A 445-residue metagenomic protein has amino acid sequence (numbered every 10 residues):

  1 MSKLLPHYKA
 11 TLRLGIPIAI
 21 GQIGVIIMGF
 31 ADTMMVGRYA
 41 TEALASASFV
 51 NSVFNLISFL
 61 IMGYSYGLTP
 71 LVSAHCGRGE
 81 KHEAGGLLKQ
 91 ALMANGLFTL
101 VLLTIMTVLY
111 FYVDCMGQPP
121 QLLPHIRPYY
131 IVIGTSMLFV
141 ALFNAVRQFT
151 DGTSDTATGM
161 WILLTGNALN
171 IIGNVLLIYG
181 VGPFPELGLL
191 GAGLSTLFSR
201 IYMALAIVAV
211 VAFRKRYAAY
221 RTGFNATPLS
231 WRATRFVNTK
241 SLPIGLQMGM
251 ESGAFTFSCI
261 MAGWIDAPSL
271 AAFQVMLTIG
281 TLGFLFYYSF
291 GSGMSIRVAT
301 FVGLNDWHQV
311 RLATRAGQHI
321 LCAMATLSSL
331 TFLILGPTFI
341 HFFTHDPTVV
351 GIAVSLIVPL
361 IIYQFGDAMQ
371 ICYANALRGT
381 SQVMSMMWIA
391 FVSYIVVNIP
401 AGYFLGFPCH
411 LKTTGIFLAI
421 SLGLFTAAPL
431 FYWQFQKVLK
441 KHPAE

Functional and structural regions predicted by a protein language model:
M1-I18, V72-L138, F184-L242, V298-Y363 (+1 more regions): Short alpha-helical transmembrane segments in multi-pass integral membrane proteins
K3-M34, R38-Y39, S52-G67, L71 (+5 more regions): N-terminal transmembrane alpha-helices
R13-D32, V132, G166, S199-M203 (+4 more regions): Transmembrane helical elements of multi-pass membrane transporters/channels
I16, D32, L68-T69, V108-L109 (+12 more regions): Hydrophobic/aromatic residues in alpha-helical transmembrane segments
I23, I27-A45, V113-P120, L176-L187 (+4 more regions): Helix-terminus/linker motif at the lipid-water interface of multi-pass membrane proteins
L44-T107, V140-G159, C259, A272-G336 (+1 more regions): Small-residue-rich hydrophobic transmembrane alpha-helices
S65, I133-G152, G159-N167, A192-V208 (+5 more regions): Short runs within selected transmembrane alpha-helices of multi-pass transporters and secretion channels
L176-L177, V397-G406: Transmembrane alpha-helical segments of integral membrane proteins
